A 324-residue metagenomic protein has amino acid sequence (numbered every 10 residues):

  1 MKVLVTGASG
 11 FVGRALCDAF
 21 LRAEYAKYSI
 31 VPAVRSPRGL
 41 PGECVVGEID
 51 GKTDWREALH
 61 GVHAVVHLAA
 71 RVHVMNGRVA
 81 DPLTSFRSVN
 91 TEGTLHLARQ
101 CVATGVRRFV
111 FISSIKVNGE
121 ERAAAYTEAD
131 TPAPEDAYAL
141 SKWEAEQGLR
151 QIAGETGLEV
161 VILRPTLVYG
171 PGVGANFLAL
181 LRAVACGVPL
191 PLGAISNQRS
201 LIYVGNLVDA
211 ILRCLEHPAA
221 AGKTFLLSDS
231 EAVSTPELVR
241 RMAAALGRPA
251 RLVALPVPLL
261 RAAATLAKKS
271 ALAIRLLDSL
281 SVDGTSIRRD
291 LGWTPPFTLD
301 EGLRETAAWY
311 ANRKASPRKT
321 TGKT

Functional and structural regions predicted by a protein language model:
V3-A26: N-terminal Rossmann NAD(P)H-binding glycine-rich loop of SDR-like oxidoreductase domains
G39-G42, E48-E92, H96, Q100 (+1 more regions): NAD(P)H-binding glycine-rich loop region in Rossmannoid oxidoreductase-like domains and their noncatalytic homologs
L95-A137, A153, V161: Conserved Rossmann-fold NAD(P)-dependent oxidoreductase catalytic core, especially the SDR/UDP-sugar
H96, V173-A179, G193-E216, G222-K223: Substrate-positioning beta->alpha
S141: Active-site helix of classical SDR
E146-P171: Conserved beta-loop-beta element that borders a ligand/cofactor-binding pocket
G170, L192-Q198, F225-A232, R241-G247 (+1 more regions): Glycine-rich Rossmann NAD(P)(H)-binding loop
R213-L272, D300, R304-A307, K314-T324: Mid/C-terminal beta-alpha module of Rossmann-like enzyme folds, strongest in SDR-family dehydrogenases/epimerases
